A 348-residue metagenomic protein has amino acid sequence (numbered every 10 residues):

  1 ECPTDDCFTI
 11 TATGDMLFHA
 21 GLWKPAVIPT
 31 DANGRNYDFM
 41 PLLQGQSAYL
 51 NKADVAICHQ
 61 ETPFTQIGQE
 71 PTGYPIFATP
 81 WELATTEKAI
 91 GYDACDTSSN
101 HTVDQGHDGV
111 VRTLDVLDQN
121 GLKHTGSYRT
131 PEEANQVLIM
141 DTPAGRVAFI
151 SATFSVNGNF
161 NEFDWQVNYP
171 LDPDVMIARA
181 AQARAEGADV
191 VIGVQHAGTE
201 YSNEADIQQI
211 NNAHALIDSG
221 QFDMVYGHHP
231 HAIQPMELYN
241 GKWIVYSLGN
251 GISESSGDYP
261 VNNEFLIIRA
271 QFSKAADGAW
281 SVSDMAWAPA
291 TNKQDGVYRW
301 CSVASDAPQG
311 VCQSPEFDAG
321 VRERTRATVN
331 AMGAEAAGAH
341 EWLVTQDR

Functional and structural regions predicted by a protein language model:
E1-R348: Acidic, metal/ion-coordinating pockets
